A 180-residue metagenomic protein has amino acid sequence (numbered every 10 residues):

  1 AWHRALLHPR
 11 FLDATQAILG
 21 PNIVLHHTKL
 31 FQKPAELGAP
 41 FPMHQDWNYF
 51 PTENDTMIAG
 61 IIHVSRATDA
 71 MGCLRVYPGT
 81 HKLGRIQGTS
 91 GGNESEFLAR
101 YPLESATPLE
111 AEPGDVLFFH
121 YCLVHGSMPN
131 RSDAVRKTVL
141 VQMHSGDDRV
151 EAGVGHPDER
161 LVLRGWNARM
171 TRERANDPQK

Functional and structural regions predicted by a protein language model:
A1-M43, Y49-T52, L163-R172: Non-heme Fe(II)-dependent double-stranded beta-helix
T28-L30, G60-I62, V139-M143: A structural signal for short, well-ordered beta-strand segments
K29, Q45, I62-R66, P78: Short, structured patches in soluble enzyme cores that scaffold and shape functional sites
W47-I61: Acidic, His- and aromatic-enriched active-site or binding-groove loops in soluble protein domains that engage sugars
D55-A59, M71, A106-P108, R136-T138: Extracellular structured ligand-interaction cores
A67-G126, H144, D148: Double-stranded beta-helix
G91, V116, L123-K180: Non-heme Fe(II)/2-oxoglutarate
